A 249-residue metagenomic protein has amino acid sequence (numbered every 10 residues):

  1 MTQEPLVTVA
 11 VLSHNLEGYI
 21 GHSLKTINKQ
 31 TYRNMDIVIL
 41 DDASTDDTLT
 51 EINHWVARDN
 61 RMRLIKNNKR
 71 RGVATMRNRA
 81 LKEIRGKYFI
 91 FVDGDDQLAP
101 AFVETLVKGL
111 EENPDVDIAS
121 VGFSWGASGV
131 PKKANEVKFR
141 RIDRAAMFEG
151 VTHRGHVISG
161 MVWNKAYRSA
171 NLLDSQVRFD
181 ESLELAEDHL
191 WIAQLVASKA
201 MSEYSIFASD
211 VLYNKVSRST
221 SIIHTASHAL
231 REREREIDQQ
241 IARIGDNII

Functional and structural regions predicted by a protein language model:
M1-E234: Nucleotide-sugar donor-binding/catalytic module of glycosyltransferases that assemble extracellular/cell-envelope
I237: DNA breakage-rejoining catalytic core of tyrosine-based enzymes
Q240-R243: Alpha-helical transmembrane segments and their helix-helix packing motifs
D246-I249: Catalytic cores of phosphodiester-bond-cleaving enzymes
